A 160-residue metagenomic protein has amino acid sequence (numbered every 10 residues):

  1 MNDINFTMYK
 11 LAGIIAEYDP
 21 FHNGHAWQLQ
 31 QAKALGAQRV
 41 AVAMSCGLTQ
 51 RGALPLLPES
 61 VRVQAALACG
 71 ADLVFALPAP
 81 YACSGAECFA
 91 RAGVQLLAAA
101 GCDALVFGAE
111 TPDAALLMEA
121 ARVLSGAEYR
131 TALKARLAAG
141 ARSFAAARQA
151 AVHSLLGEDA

Functional and structural regions predicted by a protein language model:
D3, A76-A160: Active-site cores that bind ATP or allylic diphosphates and position pyrophosphate for catalysis
N5-E59: N-terminal catalytic cores of NTP/NDP-binding nucleotidyl/phosphoryl-transfer enzymes
K10-L11, A43-S45, V74-A76, S154-L156: A generic short-segment signal for beta-strand/edge and adjacent turn/coil regions
K33, L67, V94-A98: Non-catalytic positions within long, well-ordered alpha-helices that form the structural scaffold/packing of enzyme
Q38, D72, D103: Receiver (REC) domain switch/active-site residues of two-component response regulators
A53-Q64, C88-R91: Glycine-rich loop at the start of a catalytic domain that most often binds anionic cofactors/ligands
Q64-P78: A glycine-rich helix N-cap at a beta->alpha junction
